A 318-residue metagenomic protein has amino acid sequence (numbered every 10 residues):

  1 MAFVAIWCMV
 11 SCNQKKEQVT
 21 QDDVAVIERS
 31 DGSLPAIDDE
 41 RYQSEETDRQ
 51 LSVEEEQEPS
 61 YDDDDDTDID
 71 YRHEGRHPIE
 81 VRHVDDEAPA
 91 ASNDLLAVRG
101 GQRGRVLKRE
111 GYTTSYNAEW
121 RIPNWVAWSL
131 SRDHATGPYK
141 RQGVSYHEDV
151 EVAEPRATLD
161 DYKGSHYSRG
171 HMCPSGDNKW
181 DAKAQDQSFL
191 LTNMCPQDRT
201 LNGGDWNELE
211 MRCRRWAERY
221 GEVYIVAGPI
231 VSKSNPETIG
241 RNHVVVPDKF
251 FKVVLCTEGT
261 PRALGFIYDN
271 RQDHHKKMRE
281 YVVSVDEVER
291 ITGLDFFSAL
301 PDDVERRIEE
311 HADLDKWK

Functional and structural regions predicted by a protein language model:
A2-K318: Domain-level detector for secreted/extracellular nuclease and nuclease-toxin modules, and for the ENPP-like C-terminal
